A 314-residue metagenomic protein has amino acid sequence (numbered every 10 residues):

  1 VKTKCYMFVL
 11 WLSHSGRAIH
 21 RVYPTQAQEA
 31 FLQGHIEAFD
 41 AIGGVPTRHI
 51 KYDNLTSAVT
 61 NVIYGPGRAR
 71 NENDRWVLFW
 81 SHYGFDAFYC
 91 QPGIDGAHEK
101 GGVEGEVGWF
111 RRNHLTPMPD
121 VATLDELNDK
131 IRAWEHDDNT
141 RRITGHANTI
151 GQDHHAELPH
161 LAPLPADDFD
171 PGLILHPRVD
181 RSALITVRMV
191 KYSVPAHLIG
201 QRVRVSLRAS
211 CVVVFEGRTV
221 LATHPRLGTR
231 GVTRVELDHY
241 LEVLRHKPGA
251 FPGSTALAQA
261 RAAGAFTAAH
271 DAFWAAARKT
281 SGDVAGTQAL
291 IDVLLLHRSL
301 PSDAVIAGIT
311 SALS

Functional and structural regions predicted by a protein language model:
K2-G16, K51, F79, L207: Short conserved beta-strand segments at catalytic cores or DNA/RNA-binding microdomains of nucleic-acid binding
C5, H20-H49, A69, G228-T233: Active-site beta-loop-alpha junctions of metal-dependent nucleic acid enzymes, especially the RNase H-like/DDE
V45-R68: Acidic/histidine-rich, metal-coordinating catalytic segments
Y52-D53, P66-G67, F85-R111, D125-L127 (+1 more regions): RNase H-like two-metal-ion nuclease catalytic core shared by retroviral integrases and related mobile-element nucleases
R68-A87: Two-metal-ion acidic nuclease core segments, chiefly of the RNase H-like superfamily
V107-A209: Active-site-proximal acidic segments at structured loop/helix or strand boundaries that coordinate catalytic metals
A209-S314: Protein C-terminal end segments and domain termini
